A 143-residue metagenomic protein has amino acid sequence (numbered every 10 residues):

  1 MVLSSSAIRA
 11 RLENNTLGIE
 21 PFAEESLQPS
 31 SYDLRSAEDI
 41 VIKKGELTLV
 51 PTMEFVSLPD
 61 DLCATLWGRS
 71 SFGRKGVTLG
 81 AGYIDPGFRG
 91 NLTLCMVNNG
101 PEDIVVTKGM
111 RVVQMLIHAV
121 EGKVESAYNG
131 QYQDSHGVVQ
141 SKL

Functional and structural regions predicted by a protein language model:
M1-L143: DUTPase catalytic domain/fold
